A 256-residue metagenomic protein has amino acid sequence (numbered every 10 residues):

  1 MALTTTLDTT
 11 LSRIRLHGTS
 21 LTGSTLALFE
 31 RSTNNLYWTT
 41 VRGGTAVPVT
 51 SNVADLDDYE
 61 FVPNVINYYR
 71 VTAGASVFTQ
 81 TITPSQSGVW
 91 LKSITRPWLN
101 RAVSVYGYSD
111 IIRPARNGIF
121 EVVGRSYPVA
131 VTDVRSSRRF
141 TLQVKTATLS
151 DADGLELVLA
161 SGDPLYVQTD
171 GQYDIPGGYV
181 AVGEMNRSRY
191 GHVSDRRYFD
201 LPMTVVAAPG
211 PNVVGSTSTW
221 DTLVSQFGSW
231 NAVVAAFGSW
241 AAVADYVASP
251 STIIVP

Functional and structural regions predicted by a protein language model:
M1-G23, P48, A75-R101: Pro/Thr/Ser/Gly-rich low-complexity, intrinsically disordered linker/stalk tracts
L16-T40: Solvent-exposed loop/turn segments flanking beta-strands in beta-repeat/beta-sandwich domains
G18-L21, E60, T146: Non-cytosolic beta-sheet module surface loops
F29-R31, G44-V47, L56: Interaction-prone helical segments in low-complexity regions
T39-S51: Solvent-exposed serine/threonine-rich low-complexity stretches and specific carbohydrate-binding patches
V49-D55, E184-M185: Short, solvent-exposed loop/turn segments in extracellular or other extracytoplasmic domains
D57-S76: Beta-strand-rich modules
T79-P256: Extracellular/virion structural assembly segments
